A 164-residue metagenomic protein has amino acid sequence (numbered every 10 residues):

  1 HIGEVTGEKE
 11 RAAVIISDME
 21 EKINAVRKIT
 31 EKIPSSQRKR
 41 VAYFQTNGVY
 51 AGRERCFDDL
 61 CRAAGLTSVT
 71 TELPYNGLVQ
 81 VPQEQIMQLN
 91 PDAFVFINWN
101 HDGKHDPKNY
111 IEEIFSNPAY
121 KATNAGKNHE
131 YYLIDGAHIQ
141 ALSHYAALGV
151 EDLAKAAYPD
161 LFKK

Functional and structural regions predicted by a protein language model:
H1-V49, T70-T71, H129-K164: Extracytoplasmic substrate-binding proteins
G52-R53, V79, G103-P107, I134 (+1 more regions): Extracytoplasmic/secreted cell-surface and envelope-processing proteins
G52-V79, L133: Alpha-helical, coiled-coil/dimerization segments enriched in small aliphatic residues
V79-Q80, N117: Structural motif corresponding to alpha-helix initiation and N-cap regions
P82-F96: Proline-aspartate-enriched helix->loop->beta-strand connector
A93, I97-H101, D135: Short secondary-structure boundary segments
H101-N117: Short, surface-exposed loop/helix-turn segments at secondary-structure junctions that function as lids/hinges flanking
A119-K127: Short, conserved catalytic or adaptor-binding loops enriched in Gly and charged residues
